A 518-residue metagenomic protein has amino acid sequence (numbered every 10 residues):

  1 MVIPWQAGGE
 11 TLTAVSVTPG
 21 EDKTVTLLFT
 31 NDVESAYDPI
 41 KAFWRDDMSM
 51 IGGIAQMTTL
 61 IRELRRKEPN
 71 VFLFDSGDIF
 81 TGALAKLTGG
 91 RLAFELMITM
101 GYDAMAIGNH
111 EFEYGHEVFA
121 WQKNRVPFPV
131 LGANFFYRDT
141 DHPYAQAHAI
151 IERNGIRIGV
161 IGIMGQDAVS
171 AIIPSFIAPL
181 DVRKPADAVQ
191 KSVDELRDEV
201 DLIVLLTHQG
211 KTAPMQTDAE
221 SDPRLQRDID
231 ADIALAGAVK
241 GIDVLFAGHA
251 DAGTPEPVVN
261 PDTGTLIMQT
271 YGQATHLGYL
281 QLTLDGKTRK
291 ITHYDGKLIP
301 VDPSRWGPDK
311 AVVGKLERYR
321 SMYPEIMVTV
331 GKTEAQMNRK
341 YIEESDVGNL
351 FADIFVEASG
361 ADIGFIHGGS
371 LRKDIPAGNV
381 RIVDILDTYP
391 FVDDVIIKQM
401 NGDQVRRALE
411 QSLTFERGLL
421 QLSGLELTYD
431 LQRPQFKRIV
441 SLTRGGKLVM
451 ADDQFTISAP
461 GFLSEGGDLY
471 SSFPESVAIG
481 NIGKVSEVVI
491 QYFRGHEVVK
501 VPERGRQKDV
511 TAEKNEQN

Functional and structural regions predicted by a protein language model:
W5-A311, R318-S321, I342-I354, G364 (+5 more regions): Acidic, metal/ion-coordinating pockets
K297-V301, K332-M337, F365-G378, S423-R433 (+1 more regions): A glycine-rich phosphate-binding loop feature that marks nucleotide/adenosyl-phosphate handling sites
P324-D346: Glycine-rich phosphate/diphosphate-binding loops and the adjacent beta-loop-alpha structural elements that coordinate
F355, N401, I457: Hydrophobic, well-ordered secondary-structure elements that form the walls of internal hydrophobic environments
G378-L419: C-terminal catalytic subdomain
R417-R444: Charge-dense polyanion-binding interfaces
V440-L463, G483-K484: Low-complexity, glycine/alanine/valine/leucine- and proline-rich hydrophobic stretches
E465-N518: Glycine- and small-hydrophobic-enriched helix-loop-helix hairpins
